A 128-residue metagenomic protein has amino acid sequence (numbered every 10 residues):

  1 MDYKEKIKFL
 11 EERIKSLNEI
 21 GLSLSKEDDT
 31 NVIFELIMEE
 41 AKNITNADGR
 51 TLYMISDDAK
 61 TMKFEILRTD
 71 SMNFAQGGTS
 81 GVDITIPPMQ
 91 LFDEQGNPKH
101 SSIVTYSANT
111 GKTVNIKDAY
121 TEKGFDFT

Functional and structural regions predicted by a protein language model:
M1-E35, N43: Signal-transmission linkers at sensory-effector interfaces
F9-L10, E39-A41, L91-D93, H100: Intrinsically disordered, low-complexity segments enriched in polar/charged residues with Gly/Pro, especially when
G21-D28, I37-N46, L52-S56, I66 (+3 more regions): Short regulatory alpha-helical segment in sensory/regulatory domains of signaling proteins that mediates
T51-P98, I103, K117-E122: GAF sensory/regulatory domain recognition with acknowledged cross-activation on helical regulatory dimers
K112-N115: PAS/PAS-like sensory domains
F125-T128: Short, intrinsically disordered, charge-balanced linker/junction segments flanking boundaries in proteins
